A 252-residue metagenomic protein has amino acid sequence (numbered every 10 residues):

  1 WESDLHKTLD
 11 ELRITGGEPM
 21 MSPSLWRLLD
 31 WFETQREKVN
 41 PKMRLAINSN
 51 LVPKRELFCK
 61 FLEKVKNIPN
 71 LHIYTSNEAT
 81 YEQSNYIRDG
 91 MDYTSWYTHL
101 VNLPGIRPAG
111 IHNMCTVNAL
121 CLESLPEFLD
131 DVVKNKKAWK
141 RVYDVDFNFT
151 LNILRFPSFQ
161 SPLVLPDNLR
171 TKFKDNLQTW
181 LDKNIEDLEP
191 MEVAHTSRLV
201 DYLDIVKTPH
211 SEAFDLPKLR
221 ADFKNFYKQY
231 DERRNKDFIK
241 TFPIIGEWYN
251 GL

Functional and structural regions predicted by a protein language model:
W1-T8, V39, N67-I68, H99-I111 (+3 more regions): A structural motif corresponding to the C-terminal end of an alpha-helix and its immediate exit/capping segment
K7-L25, Q35-F58, V65-T98, G110-A119 (+1 more regions): Core AdoMet radical
L28-W31, F61-L62, R88-D92, E127-V132 (+1 more regions): Short secondary-structure boundary/capping segments
D30, T34-K38, C59-E63, N67 (+6 more regions): Polar/charged alpha-helical tracts
N77, Y93-W96, L125, R170 (+1 more regions): A structural signal for well-ordered alpha-helical scaffolds and beta->alpha junctions
V117-E123, R141-L177, V193-L203: Flexible glycine/acidic-rich beta-alpha junction loops that bind and position SAM and/or redox cofactors in anaerobic
A119-K136: Catalytic cores of alpha/beta
Q178-L252: Radical SAM enzyme core and accessory elements
